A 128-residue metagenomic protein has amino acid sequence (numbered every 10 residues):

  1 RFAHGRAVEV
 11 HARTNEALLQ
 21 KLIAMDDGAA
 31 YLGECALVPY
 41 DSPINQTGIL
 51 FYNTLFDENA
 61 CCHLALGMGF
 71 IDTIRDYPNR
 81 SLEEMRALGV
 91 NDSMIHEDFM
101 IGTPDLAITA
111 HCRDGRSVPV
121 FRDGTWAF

Functional and structural regions predicted by a protein language model:
R1-F128: Metal/cofactor-centered catalytic core regions of large enzymes
